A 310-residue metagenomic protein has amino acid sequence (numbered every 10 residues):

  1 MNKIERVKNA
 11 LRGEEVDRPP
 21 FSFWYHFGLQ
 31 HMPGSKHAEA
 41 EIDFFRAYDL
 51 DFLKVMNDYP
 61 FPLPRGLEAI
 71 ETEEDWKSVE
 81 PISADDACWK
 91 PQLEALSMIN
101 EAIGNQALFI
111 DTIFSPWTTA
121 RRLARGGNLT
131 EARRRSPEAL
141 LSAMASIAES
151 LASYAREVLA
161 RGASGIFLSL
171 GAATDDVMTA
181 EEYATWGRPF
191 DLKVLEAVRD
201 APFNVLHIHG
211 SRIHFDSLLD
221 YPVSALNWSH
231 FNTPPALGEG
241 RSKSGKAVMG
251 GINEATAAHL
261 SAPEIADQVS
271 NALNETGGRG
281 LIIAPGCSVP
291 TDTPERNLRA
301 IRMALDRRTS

Functional and structural regions predicted by a protein language model:
M1-S22, D51, V55, A84-S310: Active-site loop segments of alpha/beta catalytic cores
K8-L11, E15-S78: N-terminal capping/small domains of soluble enzymes
A69-S83, T130-R135: Glycine-/small-residue-rich beta-strand-loop submotif within the FAD-binding core of flavoenzymes
